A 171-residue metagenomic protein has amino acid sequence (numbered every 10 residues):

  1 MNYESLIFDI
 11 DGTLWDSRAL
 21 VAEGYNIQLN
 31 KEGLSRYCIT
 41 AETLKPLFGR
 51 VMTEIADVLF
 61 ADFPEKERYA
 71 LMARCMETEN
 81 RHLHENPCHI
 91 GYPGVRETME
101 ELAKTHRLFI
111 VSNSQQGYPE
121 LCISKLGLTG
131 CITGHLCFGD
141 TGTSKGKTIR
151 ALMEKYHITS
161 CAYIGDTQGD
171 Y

Functional and structural regions predicted by a protein language model:
Y3, T105-H106, I132-T133: Short, well-ordered alpha-helix to beta-strand connector turns
Y3-I10, L14-P93: N-terminal helical cap/lid subdomain that shapes the substrate entry/recognition surface in HAD-like hydrolases
T13, S112-S114: Conserved phosphate-coupling serine/threonine residues in phosphotransfer and NTP-handling enzymes
S17, G165-D166: Acidic di-acidic motifs
C38-A41, Y92, R96, T143-G146 (+1 more regions): Structural motif corresponding to alpha-helix initiation and N-cap regions
R81-I110, E120, G146-K147: Short, acidic loop-to-helix structural element flanking the phosphoryl-transfer center in phosphate-processing enzymes
F109, Q116-A162, Q168-Y171: Substrate-recognition "cap/lid" segment bordering the active-site pocket of phosphatases
